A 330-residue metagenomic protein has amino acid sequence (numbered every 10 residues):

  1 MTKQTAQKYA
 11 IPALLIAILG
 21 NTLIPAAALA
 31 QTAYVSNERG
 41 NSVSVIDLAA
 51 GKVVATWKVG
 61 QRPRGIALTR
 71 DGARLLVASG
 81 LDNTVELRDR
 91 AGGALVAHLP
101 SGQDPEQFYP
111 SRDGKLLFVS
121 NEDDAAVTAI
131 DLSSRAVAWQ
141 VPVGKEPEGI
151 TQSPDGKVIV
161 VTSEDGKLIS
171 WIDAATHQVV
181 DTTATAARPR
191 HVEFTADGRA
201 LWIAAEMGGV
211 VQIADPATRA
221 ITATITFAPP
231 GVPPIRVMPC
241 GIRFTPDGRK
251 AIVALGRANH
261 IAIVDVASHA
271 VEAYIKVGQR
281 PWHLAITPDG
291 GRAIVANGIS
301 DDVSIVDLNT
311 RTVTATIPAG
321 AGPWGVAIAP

Functional and structural regions predicted by a protein language model:
M1-Q7: N-terminal secretory signal peptides that target proteins for export/translocation
A10: Replace "Mg2+/Mn2+-dependent" with "divalent metal-dependent
L14-A17, N21, A26-P330: Predominantly soluble domains enriched in secretory-pathway, periplasmic, or organellar proteins
